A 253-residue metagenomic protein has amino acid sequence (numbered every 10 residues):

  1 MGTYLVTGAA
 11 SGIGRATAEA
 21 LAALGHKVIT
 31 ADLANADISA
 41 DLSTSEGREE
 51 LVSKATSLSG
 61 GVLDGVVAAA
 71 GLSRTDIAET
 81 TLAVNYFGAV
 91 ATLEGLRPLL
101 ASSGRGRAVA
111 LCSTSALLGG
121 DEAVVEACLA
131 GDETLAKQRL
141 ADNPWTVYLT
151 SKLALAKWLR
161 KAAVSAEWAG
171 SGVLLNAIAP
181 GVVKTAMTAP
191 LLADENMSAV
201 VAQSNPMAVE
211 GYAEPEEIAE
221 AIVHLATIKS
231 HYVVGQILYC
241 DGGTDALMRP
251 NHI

Functional and structural regions predicted by a protein language model:
M1-I29: Canonical Rossmann dinucleotide-binding motif of NAD(H)/NADP(H)-dependent dehydrogenases/reductases, specifically
L33-G47: Rossmann-fold cofactor-recognition segment
V67, V109-L111, L175-I178, T188 (+2 more regions): Hydrophobic structural elements of the Rossmann-like NAD(P)H-binding subdomain that define the short-chain
S73-T75, E79, A101-S171, V182-V183: Catalytic loop of short-chain dehydrogenase/reductase
A91, V147-L149, L153-A156, A177 (+2 more regions): C-terminal helical subdomain
A123, V234-I253: Short C-terminal tail/terminal secondary-structure segment of NAD(P)H-dependent dehydrogenase/reductase domains
S165, P180-P190, D194, A199: Short, flexible catalytic-loop segment of classical short-chain dehydrogenase/reductase
